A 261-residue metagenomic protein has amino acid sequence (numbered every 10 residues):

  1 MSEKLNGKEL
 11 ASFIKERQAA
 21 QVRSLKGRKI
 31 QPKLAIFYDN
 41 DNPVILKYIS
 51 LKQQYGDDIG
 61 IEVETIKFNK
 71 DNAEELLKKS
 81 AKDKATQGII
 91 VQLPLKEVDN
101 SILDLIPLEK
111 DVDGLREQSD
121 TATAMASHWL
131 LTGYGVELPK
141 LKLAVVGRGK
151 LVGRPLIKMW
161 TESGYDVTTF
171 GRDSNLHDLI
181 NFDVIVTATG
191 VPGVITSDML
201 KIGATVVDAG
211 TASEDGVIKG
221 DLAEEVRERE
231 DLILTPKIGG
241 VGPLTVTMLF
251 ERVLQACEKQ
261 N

Functional and structural regions predicted by a protein language model:
M1-I30: Positively charged, low-complexity intrinsically disordered leader regions
Q31-N40: Short beta-strand segments enriched in small/hydrophobic residues
D39-S50, E97, T121-V207, I218 (+1 more regions): Glycine-rich phosphate/diphosphate-binding loop of Rossmann-like nucleotide-binding domains
Q53-K70, V167-F170: Short beta-strand elements in bilobed, periplasmic/extracellular small-molecule ligand-binding domains
A73-K84: Short, well-structured alpha-helical segments in soluble
S80-A81, V91-A126: Glycine/small-residue-rich loop that forms an oxyanion/phosphate-binding "nest" at active or ligand-binding sites
A85-T86, F182: Short, high-confidence coil segments that cap the C-terminus of an alpha-helix and link into the following beta-strand
I102-D111, V207-Q260: Rossmann-fold NAD(P)-binding glycine/threonine-rich loop
